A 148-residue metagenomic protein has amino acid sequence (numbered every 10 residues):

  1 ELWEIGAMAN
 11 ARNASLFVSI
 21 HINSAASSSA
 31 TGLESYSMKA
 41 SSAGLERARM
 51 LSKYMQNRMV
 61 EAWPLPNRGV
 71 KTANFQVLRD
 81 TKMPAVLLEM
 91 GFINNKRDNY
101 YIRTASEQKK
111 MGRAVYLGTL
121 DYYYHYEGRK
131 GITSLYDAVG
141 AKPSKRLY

Functional and structural regions predicted by a protein language model:
E1-Y148: Active-site-proximal helix/loop segments of hydrolytic enzymes
